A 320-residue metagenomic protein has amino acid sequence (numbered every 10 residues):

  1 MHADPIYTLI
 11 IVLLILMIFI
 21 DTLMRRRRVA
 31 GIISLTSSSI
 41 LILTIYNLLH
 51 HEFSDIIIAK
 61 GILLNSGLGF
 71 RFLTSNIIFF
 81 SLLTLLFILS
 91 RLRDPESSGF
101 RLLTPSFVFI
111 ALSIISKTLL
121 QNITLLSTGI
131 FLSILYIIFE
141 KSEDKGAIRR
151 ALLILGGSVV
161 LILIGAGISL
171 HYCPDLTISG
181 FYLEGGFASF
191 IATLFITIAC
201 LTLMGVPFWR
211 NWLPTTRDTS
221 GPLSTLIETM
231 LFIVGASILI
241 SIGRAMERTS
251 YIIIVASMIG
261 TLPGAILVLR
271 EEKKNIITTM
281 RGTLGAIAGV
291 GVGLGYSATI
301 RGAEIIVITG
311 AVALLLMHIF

Functional and structural regions predicted by a protein language model:
M1-T8, I18-R101, D175-Y182: Transmembrane helix-loop-helix hairpins at membrane boundaries of multipass inner-membrane proteins
H2-P5, F87-F100, G221-I227, T249 (+1 more regions): Short, amphipathic, aromatic/basic-enriched membrane-interface segments that mark the entry/exit of transmembrane
H2-V12, G69-L82, L119-G129, G186-T202 (+2 more regions): Structural signature of hydrophobic alpha-helical transmembrane segments
Y7-V12, D94-S106, T229-F232, I254-A256 (+2 more regions): Short hydrophobic alpha-helical membrane-embedded segments
L13-I18, T84-F87, L103-A111, G260-G264 (+1 more regions): Hydrophobic, membrane-inserted alpha-helices
L23-A30, R101-A188, T202, L267-F320: Alpha-helical multi-pass transmembrane bundles of energy-transducing inner-membrane proteins
I45-F53, I168-P174, F232-R248, V290-I300: Membrane-interface helix-cap regions at the ends of transmembrane helices in multi-pass membrane proteins
K60-G61, G67, A147, F190-I252 (+2 more regions): Short helix-boundary/re-entrant hairpin motifs in multi-pass inner-membrane proteins
